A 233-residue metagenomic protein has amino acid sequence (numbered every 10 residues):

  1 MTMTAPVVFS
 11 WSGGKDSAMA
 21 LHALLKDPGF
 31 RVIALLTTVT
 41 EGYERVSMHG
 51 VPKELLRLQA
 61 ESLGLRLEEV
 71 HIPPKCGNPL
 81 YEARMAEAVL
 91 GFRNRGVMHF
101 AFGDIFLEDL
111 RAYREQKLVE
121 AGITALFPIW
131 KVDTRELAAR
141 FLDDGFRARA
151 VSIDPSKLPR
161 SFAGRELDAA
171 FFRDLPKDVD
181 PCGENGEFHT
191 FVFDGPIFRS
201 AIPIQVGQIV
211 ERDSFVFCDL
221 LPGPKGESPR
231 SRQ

Functional and structural regions predicted by a protein language model:
T2-Q233: Nucleotide-activated chemistry modules centered on ATP-dependent adenylation/adenylyltransferase
